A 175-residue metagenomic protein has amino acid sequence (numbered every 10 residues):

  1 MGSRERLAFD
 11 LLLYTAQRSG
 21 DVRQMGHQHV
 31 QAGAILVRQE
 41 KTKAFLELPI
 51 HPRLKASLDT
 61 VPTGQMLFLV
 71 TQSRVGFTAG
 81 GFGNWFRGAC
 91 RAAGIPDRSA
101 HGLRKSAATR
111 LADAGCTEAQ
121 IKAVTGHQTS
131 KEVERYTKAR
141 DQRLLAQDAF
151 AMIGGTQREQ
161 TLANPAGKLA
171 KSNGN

Functional and structural regions predicted by a protein language model:
M1-S19, R23, R104, L144: Basic, Lys/Arg- and aromatic-enriched nucleic-acid-binding interface segment
L11-L12, R110-L111, V124, R135: Short alpha-helical segment immediately N-terminal to, or the first helix within, an HTH/HTH-like DNA-binding domain
T15-T60, K131: Conserved tyrosine-mediated DNA breakage-rejoining catalytic core shared by Y-recombinases
Q28-A34, D97, C116-R135, N164-G174: Short, polar N-cap/turn motifs at the start of nucleic acid-interacting alpha helices
Q39-K43, R53, E118, T125-F150: Catalytic-site neighborhood detector that most strongly recognizes the C-terminal catalytic loop/helix of tyrosine
P49-P96: Active-site/catalytic core of tyrosine-dependent DNA strand-transfer enzymes
T71-R74, K131, F150-N175: C-terminal secondary-structure termini that scaffold catalytic or DNA-interacting sites
P96-G115: Short basic/aromatic active-site micro-motif
